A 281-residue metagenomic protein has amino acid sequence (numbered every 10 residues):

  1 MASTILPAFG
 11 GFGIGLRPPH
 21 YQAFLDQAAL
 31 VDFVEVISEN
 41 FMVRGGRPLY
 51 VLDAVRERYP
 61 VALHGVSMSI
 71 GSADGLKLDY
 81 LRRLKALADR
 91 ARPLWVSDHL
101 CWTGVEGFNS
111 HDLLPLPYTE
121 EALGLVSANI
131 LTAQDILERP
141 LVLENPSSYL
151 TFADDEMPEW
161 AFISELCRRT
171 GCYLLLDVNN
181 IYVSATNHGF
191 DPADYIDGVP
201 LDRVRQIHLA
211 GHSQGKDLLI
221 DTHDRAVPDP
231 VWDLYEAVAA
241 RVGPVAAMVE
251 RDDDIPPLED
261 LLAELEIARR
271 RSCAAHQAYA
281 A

Functional and structural regions predicted by a protein language model:
M1-A86: N-terminal pre-domain/capping segments
Y21-L25, F152-R168, S184-D197, E259-L262: Distinct, well-ordered alpha-helical segments
L25-A29, G46-L63, D79-L94, L131-I136 (+3 more regions): Acidic (Asp/Glu)-rich catalytic clusters
V34, V96, D177, I207 (+1 more regions): Conserved, mostly hydrophobic/aromatic
S38-Y50, S69-D79, Y149-M157, Y182-G189 (+2 more regions): Acidic-and-aromatic substrate-binding clefts and catalytic sites of carbohydrate-active enzymes
G45, G75, L113-T119, L123 (+1 more regions): Gly/Pro-rich active-site loop or hairpin
K77-L174: Active-site acidic/histidine proton-transfer and metal-coordination neighborhood in alpha/beta enzyme cores
P257-A280: C-terminal helical cap(s) of enzyme catalytic domains, especially alpha/beta-barrels
